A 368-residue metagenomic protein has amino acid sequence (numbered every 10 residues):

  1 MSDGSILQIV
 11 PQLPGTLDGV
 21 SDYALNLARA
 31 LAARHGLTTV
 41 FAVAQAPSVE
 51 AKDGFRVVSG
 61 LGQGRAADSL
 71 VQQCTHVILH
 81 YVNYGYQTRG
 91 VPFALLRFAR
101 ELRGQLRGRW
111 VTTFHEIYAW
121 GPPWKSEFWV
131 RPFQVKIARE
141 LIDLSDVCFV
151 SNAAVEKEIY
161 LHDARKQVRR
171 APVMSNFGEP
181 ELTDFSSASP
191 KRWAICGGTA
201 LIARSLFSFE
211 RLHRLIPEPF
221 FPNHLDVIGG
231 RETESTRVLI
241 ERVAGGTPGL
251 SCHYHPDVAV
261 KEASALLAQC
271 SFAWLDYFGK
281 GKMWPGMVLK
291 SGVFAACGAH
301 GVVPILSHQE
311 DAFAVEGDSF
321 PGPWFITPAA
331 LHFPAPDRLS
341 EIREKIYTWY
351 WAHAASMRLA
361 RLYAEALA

Functional and structural regions predicted by a protein language model:
S2-L17, V77-N83, G197, W274-K280: Nucleotide-activated donor-dependent transferases that construct or modify glycoconjugates
L61-G62, R231-T233, C252-A268, E310: Conserved active-site histidine-acidic residue motif and adjacent donor-binding/catalytic loop of glycosyltransferases
R100-Q105, F128-C148: Membrane-proximal helix-turn-helix segments that form the acceptor-binding/catalytic region of lipid-linked
V111, A119-E140, F177: Nucleotide-sugar donor phosphate/pyrophosphate-binding loop at the beta->alpha transition of glycosyltransferases
D143-A188, C196-G197: Donor nucleotide-sugar binding/catalytic pocket of nucleotide-sugar-dependent glycosyltransferases
F177-E179, S186-V243, Y254-K261: Conserved catalytic-core segment of nucleotide-activated headgroup transferases in glycan assembly
L275-A295, A299, I305-E316: Nucleotide-sugar-dependent
T327-L367: A charged, aromatic-enriched C-terminal amphipathic alpha-helix characteristic of glycosyltransferases across folds
